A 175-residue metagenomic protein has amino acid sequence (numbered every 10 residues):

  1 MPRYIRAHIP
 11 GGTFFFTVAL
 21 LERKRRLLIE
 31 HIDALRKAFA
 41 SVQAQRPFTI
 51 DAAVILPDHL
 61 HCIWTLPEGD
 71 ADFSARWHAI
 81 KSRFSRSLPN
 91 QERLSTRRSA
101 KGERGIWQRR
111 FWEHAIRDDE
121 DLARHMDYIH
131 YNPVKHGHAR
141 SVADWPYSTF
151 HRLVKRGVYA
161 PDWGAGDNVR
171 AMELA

Functional and structural regions predicted by a protein language model:
M1-A175: Short catalytic/metal-binding and nucleic-acid-binding patches
